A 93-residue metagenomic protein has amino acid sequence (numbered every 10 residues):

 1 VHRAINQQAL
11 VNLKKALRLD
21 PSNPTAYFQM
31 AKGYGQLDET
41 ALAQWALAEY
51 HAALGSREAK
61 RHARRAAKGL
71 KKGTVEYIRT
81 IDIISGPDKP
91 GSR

Functional and structural regions predicted by a protein language model:
A9, A43, A59-K60: Single-residue signature of alpha-solenoid repeat helices
K15-A16, Y50, A66: Canonical positions in the second alpha-helix
A26, A43, E76-T80: TPR alpha-solenoid repeat register
